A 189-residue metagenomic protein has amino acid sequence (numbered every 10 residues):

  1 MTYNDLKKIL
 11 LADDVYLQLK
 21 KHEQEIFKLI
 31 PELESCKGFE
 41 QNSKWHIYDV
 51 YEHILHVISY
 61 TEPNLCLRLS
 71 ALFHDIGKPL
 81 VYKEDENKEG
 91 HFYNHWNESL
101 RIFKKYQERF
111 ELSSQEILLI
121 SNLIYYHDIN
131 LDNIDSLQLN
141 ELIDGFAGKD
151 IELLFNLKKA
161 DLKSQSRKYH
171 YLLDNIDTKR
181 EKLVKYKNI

Functional and structural regions predicted by a protein language model:
M1-E84: Acidic/His-rich, divalent-metal-binding segments that scaffold phosphate/diphosphate chemistry
T2, D14-Q18, E25-L29, V50-H53 (+8 more regions): Alpha-helical structural motif
Y3-L11, S136-Q138, K187-I189: Charged/polar, low-hydrophobicity segments characteristic of intrinsically disordered regions and flexible loops
C36-F39, L119-H127, D174-I176: A glycine-rich phosphate-binding loop feature that marks nucleotide/adenosyl-phosphate handling sites
S59-R167: Divalent metal-dependent catalytic cores for phosphoryl transfer on phosphate-bearing substrates
L131-L137, S164-I189: Terminal helices and disordered tails flanking the catalytic cores of nucleotide-processing hydrolases
